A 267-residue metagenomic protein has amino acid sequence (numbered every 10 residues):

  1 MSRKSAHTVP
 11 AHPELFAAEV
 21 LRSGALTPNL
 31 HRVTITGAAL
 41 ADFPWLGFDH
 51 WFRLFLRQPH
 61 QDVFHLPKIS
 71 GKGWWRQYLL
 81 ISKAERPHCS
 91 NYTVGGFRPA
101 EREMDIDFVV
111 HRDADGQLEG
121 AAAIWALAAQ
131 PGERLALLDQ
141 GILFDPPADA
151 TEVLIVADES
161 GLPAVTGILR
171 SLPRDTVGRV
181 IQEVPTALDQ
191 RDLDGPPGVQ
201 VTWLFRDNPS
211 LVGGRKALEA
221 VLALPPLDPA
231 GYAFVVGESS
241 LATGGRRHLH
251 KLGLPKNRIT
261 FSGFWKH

Functional and structural regions predicted by a protein language model:
M1-H267: Extended, composition-driven regions rather than compact fold-specific motifs
